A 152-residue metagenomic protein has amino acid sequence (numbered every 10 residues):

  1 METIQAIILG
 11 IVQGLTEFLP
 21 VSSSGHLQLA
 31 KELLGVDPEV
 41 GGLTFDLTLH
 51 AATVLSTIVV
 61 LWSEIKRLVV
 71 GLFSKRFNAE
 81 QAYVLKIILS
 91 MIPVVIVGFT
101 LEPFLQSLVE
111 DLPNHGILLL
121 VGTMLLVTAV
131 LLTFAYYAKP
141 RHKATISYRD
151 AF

Functional and structural regions predicted by a protein language model:
M1-F152: Multi-pass membrane proteins that catalyze or facilitate reactions on polyprenyl-/lipid-phosphate substrates and their
